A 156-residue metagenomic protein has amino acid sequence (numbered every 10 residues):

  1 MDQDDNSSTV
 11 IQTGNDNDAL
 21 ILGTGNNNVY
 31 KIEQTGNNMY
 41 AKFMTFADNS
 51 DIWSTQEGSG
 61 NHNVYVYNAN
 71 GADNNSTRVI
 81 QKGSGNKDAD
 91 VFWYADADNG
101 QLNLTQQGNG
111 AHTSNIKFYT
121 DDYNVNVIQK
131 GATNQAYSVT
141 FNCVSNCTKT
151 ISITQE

Functional and structural regions predicted by a protein language model:
M1-E156: Low-complexity repeat regions of mature extracellularly deployed or surface/particle-associated proteins
